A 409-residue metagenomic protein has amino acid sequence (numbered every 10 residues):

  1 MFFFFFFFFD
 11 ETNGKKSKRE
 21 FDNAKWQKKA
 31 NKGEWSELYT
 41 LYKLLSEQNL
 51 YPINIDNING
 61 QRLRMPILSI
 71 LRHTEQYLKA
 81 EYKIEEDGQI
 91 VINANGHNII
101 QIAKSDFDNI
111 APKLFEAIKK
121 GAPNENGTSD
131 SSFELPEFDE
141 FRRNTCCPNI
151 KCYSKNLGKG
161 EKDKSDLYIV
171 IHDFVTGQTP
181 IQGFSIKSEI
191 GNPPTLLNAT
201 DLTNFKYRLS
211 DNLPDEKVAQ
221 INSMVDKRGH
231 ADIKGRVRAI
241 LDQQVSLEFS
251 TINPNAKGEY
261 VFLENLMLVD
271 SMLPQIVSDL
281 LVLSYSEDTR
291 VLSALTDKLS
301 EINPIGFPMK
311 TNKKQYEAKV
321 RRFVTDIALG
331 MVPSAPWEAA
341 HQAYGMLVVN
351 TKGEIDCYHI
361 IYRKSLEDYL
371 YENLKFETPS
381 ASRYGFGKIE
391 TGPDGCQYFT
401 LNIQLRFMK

Functional and structural regions predicted by a protein language model:
M1-F7: Hydrophobic alpha-helical signal peptides and transmembrane signal-/tail-anchor segments that drive secretory-pathway
F8-K164, V170-K409: Short, positively charged
